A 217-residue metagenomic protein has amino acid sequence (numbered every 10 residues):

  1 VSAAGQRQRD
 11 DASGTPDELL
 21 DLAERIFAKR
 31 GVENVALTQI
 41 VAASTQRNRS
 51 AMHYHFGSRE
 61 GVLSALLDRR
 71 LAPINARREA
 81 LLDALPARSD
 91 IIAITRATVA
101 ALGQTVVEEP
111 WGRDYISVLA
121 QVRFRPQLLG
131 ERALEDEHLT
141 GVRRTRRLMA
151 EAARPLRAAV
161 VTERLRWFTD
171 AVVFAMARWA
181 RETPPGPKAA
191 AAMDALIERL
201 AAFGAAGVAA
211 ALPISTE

Functional and structural regions predicted by a protein language model:
V1-R30, Q39, G61: Basic, helix-initiating cap at the start of DNA-binding domains
P16-D21, F56-E79, D83: An amphipathic alpha-helix adjacent to DNA-recognition modules
I26, E33-G61, A65: Helix-turn-helix
E79-Y115: Hydrophobic alpha-helical connector segments
L81-L85, R123-P126, A133, W179-T183: Secondary-structure edge/capping motif, primarily at the C-terminal ends of alpha-helices and the immediately following
A93, W111-D114, R125-A153, T162-E163: Amphipathic alpha-helical packing segments from all-alpha helical-bundle domains
T98, L102, I116-R123, F168-V172 (+1 more regions): Short alpha-helical scaffolding segments that buttress acidic/His motifs in well-ordered protein cores
L139-E217: C-terminal peripheral helix-coil segments that are non-catalytic and often amphipathic
